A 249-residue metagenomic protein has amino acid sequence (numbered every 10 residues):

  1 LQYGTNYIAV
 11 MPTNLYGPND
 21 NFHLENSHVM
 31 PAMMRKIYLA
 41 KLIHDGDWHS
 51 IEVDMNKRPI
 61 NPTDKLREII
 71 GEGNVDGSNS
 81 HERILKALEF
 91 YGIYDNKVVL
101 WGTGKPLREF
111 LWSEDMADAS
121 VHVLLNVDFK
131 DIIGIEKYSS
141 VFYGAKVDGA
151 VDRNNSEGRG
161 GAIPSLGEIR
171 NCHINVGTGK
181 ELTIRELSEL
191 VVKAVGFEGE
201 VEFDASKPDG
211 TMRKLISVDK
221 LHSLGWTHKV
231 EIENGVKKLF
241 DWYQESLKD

Functional and structural regions predicted by a protein language model:
L1-T13, V29-G46: Active-site Tyr-X1-5-Lys
L15-G17, M116: Conserved sequence/active-site signature of Rossmann-fold short-chain dehydrogenase/reductase
P18-N21, K220: Short beta-loop-alpha junction of Rossmann-like oxidoreductase domains
D20-L24, W226-T227: Residues in soluble alpha-helical coiled-coils and helical-bundle/repeat scaffolds
H23-P31, E109-F110, E181: Short-chain dehydrogenase/reductase
L39-D249: C-terminal substrate-binding subdomain of Rossmann-fold SDR/epimerase-dehydratase oxidoreductases
